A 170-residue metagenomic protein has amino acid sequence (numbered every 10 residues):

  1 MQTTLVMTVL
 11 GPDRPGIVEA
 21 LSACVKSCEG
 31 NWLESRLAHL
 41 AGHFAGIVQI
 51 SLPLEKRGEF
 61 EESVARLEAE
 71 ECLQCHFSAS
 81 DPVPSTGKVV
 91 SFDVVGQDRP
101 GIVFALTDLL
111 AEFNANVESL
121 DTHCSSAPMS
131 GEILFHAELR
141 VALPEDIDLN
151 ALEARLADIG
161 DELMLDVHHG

Functional and structural regions predicted by a protein language model:
M1-G170: A conserved regulatory-domain signal marking ACT and ACT-like small-molecule sensing domains and adjacent regulatory
